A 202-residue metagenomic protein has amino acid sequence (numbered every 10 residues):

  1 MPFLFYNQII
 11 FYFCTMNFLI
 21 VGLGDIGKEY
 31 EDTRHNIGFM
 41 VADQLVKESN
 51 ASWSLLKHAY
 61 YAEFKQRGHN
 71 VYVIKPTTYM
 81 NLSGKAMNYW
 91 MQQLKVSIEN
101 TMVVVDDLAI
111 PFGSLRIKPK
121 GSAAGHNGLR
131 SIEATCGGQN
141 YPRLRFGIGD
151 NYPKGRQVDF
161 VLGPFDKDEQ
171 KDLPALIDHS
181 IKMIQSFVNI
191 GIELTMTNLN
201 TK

Functional and structural regions predicted by a protein language model:
P2-K120, R130-L144, N151-R156, K171-K202: Nucleotide and nucleotide-moiety/phosphate-recognizing core
R116-S122, V161-P164: Short glycine-enriched, charge-decorated loop/helix-capping segments at active-site entrances that position
G125-G128: Hydrophobic alpha-helical segments within soluble ligand-binding/sensing domains
K167-D168: A hydrophobic, small-residue-rich beta->alpha segment in the mid-to-C-terminal subdomain of diverse proteins
